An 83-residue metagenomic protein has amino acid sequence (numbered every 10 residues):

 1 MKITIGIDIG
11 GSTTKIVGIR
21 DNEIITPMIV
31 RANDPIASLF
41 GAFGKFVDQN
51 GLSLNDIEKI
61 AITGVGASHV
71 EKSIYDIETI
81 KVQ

Functional and structural regions predicted by a protein language model:
M1, I5-G6, K59-A61: Short, flexible coil/turn micro-motifs enriched in small/turn-prone residues
I3-G41, K45: Short glycine-rich, Thr/Ser-proximal phosphate-binding strand/loop in the N-terminal lobe of ATP-dependent enzymes
I29-A32, N50-Q83: Short beta-strand-loop/turn "lid" adjacent to the catalytic site in phosphate-handling enzymes
